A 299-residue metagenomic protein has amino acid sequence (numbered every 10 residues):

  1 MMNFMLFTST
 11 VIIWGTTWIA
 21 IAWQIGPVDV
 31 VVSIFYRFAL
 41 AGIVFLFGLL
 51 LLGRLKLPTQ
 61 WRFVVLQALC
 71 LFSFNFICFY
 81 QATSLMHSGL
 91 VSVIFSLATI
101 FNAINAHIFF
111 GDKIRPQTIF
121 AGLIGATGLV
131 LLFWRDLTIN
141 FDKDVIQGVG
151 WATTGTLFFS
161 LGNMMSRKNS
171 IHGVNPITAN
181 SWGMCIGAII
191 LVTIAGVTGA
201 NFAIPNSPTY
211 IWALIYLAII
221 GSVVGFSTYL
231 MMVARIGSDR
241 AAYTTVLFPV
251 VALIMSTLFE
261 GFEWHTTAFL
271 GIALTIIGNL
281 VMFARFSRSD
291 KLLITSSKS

Functional and structural regions predicted by a protein language model:
M1-N3, P27-V31, F35, K56-R62 (+3 more regions): Juxtamembrane helix-entry segments on the extracytoplasmic side of multipass membrane proteins
M1-S9, L97-L157, I272-S299: Juxtamembrane helix-loop boundary signature in multi-pass membrane transporters
I13, T17-W18, L46-F95, L131 (+1 more regions): Specific transmembrane alpha-helical segments of multi-pass solute transporters/efflux pumps, especially DMT/EamA
P27-F74, F101, L157-M165, N180-G199 (+2 more regions): Transmembrane alpha-helices of multi-pass small-molecule transport proteins
I34-Y36, L90-L97, M165-A188, A218-L258: Helix-helix packing/entry segments at the starts of transmembrane helices
R37-A39, W134, Y210, V246-S299: C-terminal-most transmembrane helix of multi-pass membrane proteins
V44-L55, A98-L123, V250-L270: C-terminal transmembrane-helix exit sites in multi-pass transporters
F45, N102-I104, I108, T138-G199 (+3 more regions): Transmembrane alpha-helical segments that form core, pore/gating elements of small-molecule transporters/exporters
